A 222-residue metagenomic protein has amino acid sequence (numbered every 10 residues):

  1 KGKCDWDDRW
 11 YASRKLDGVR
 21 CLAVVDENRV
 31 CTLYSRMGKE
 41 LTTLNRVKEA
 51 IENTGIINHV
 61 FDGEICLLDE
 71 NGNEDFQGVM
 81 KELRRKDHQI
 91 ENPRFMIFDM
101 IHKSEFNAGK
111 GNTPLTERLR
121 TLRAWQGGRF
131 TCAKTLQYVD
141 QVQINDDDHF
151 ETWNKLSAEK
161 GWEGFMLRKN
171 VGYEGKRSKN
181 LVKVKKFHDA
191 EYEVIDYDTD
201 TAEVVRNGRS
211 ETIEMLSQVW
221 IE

Functional and structural regions predicted by a protein language model:
G2-A133: Covalent nucleotidyltransferase
W6-D8, A190-Y192, S217: Short beta-strand or tight-loop elements that sit immediately N-terminal to catalytic metal-binding acidic residues
I97, E193-D196: A structural signal for short, hydrophobic beta-strand segments that form beta-sheets in beta-rich/all-beta domains
F106-N112, K176-N180, V205-G208: A short secondary-structure junction signal
R129-Q143: Short, basic, glycine/proline-bearing loop/turn elements
V139-D189, D196: Amphipathic alpha-helical
T199-E203: Short, conserved beta-turn/loop elements at beta-strand boundaries and strand-helix junctions
V205-S210, M215-W220: Short aromatic-glycine-enriched beta-strand elements
